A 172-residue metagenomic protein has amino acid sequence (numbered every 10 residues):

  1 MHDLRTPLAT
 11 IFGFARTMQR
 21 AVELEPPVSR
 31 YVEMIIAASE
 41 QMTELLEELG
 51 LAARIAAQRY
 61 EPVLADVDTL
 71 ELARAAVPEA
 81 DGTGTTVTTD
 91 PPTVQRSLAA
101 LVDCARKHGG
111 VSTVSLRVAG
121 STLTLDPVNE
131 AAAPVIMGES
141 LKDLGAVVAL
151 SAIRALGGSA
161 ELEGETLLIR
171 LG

Functional and structural regions predicted by a protein language model:
M1-H2: Conserved phosphoacceptor histidine of two-component systems
T10-E25: Conserved C-terminal segment of the DHp
G13, E44-Q58: Conserved E/DxxT/N motif and adjacent residues on the DHp alpha2 helix of HisKA-family sensor histidine kinases
A37-M42: Short alpha-helical segment of the dimerization/phosphotransfer core of two-component systems
A57-P62, T86-T93: Conserved micro-motifs of the catalytic ATP-binding
T122-V147: Glycine-rich/acidic phosphate-handling loop/turn and adjacent ATP-lid/helix of nucleotide-binding kinase/ATPase domains
